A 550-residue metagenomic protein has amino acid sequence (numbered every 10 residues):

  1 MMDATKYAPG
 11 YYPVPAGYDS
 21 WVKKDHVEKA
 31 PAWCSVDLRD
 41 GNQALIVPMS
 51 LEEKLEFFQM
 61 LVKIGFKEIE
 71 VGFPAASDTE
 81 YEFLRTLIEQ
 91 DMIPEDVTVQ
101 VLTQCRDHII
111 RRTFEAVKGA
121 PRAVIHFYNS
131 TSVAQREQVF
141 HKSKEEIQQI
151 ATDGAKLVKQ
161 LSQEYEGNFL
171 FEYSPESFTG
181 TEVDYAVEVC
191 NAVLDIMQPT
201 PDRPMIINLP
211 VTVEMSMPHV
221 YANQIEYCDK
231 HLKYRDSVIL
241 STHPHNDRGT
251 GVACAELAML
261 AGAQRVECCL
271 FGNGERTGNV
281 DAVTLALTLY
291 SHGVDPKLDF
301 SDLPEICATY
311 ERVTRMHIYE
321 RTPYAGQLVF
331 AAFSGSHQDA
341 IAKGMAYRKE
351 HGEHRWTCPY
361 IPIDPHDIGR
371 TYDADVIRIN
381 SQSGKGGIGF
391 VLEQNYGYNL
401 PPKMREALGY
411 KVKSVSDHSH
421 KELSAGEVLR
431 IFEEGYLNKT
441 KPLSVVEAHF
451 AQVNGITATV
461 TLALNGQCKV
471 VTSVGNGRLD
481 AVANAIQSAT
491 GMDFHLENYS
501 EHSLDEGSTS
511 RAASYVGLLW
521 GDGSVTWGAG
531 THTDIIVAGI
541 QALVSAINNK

Functional and structural regions predicted by a protein language model:
M2-P9, W33, A44-E68, L84-P94 (+2 more regions): Alpha/beta enzyme core
M2-R39, G293-T472, S508-R511: A mid-to-C-terminal "edge-of-domain" accessory segment
D40, A44, P74-D78, S132-A134 (+5 more regions): Short, small-residue-enriched loops and turns at beta-alpha junctions that line or gate enzyme active sites
I93-T103: A glycine-rich helix N-cap at a beta->alpha junction
L209-V211, I239, E267-E275, L287-D299 (+3 more regions): Short beta-alpha connecting loops at secondary-structure transitions that line or flank enzyme active sites
S216-E350: Catalytic alpha/beta core domains of metabolic enzymes, predominantly
A451-A458, G466, T472-S524, T533-D534: A conserved regulatory-domain signal marking ACT and ACT-like small-molecule sensing domains and adjacent regulatory
S524-W527, T531-K550: Mixed-charge, glycine-accented linear interaction segment located at domain edges/termini
